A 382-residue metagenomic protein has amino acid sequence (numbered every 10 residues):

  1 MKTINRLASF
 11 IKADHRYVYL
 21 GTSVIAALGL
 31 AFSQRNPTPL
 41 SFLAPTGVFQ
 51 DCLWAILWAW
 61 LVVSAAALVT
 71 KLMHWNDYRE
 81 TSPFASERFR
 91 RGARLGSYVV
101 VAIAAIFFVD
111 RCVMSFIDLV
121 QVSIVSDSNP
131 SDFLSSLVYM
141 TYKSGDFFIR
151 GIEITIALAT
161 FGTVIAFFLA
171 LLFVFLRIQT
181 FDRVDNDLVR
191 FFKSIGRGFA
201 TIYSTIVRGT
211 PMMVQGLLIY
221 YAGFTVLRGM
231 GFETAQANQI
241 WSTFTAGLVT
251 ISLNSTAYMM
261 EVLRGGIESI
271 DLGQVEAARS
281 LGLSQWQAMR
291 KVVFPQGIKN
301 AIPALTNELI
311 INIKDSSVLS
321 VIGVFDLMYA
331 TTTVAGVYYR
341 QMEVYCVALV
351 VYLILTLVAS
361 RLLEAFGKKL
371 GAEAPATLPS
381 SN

Functional and structural regions predicted by a protein language model:
K2-N382: Transmembrane alpha-helices and adjacent helix-loop boundaries
